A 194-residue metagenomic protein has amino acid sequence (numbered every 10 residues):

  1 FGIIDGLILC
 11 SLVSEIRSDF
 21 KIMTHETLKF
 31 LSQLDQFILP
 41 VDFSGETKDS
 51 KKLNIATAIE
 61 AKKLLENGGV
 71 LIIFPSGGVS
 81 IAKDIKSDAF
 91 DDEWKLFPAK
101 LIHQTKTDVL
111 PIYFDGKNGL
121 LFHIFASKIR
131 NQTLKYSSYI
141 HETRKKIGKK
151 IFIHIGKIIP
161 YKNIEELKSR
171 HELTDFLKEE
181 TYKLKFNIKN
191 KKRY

Functional and structural regions predicted by a protein language model:
F1-S50: Catalytic core of membrane glycerolipid acyltransferases/transacylases, capturing the structured, soluble-facing
N54-Y194: Non-catalytic C-terminal accessory region of glycerolipid acyltransferases and related lyso-lipid remodeling enzymes
